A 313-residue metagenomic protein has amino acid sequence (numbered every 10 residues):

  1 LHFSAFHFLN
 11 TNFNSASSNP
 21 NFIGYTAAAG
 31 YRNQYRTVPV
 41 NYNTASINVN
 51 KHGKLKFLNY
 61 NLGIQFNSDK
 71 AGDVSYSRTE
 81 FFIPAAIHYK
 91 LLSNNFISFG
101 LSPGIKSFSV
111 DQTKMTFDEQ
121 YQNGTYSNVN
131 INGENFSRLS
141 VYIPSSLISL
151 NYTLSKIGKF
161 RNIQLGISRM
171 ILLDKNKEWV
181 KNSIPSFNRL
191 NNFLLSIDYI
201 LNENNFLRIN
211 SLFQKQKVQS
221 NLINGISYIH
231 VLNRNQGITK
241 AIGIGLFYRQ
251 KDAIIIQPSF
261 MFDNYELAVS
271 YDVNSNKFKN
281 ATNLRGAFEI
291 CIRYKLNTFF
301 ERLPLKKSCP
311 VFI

Functional and structural regions predicted by a protein language model:
L1-I313: Subset of outer-membrane beta-barrel
